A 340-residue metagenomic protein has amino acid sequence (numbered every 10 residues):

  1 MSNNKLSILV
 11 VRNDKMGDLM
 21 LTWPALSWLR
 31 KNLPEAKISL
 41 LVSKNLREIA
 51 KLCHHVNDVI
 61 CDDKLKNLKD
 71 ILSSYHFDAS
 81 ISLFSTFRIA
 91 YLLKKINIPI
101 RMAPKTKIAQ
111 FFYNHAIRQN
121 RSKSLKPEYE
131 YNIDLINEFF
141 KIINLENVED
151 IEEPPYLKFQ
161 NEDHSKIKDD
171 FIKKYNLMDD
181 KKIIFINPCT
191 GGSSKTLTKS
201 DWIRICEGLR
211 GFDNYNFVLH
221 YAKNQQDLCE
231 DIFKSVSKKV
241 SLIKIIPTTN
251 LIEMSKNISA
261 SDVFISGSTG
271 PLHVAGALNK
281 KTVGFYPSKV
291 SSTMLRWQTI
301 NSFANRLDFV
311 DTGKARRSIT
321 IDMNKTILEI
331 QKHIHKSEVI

Functional and structural regions predicted by a protein language model:
M1-I340: Catalytic machinery of carbohydrate-active enzymes, primarily nucleotide-sugar-dependent glycosyltransferases
